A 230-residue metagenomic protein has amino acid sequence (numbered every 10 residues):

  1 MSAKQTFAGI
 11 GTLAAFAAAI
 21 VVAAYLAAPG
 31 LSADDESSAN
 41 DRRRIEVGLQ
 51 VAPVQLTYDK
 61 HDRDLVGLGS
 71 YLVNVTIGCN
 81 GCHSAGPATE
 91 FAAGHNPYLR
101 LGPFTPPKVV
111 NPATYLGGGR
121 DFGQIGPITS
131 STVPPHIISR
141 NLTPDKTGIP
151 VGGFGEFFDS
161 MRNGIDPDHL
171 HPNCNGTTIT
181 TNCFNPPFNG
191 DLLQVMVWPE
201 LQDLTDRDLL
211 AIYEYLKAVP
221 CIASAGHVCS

Functional and structural regions predicted by a protein language model:
M1-A15: N-terminal Sec-pathway targeting helices
G11-Y25: Hydrophobic membrane-insertion alpha-helices, especially the h-region of bacterial N-terminal signal peptides
A28-R42: Ser/Thr/Pro/Gly-rich low-complexity linker/stalk segments immediately outside membranes or between
R44-N74: Electrostatic cytochrome c docking/interface patches
D62-P103: Sequence/structural segment immediately N-terminal to covalent heme-attachment motifs in c-type and related
I77, P97-L170, W198-L209: Electron-transfer interface patches adjacent to heme c in soluble/periplasmic c-type cytochromes and di-/multiheme
G153-E156, D166-D191, A223-S230: Extended intrinsically disordered, low-complexity coil regions enriched in Ser, Thr, Gly, Ala and often Pro
N189-P199: Surface-exposed aromatic
